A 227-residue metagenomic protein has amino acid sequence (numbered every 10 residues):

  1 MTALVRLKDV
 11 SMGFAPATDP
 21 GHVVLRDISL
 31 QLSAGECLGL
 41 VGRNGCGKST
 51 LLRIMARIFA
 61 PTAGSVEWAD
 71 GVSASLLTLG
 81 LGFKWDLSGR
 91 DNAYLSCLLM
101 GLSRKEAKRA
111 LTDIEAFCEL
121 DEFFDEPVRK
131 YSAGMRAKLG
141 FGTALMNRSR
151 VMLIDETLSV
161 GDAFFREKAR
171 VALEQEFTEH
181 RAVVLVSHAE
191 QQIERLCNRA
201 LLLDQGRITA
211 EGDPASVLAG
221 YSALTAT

Functional and structural regions predicted by a protein language model:
M1-L7, M12-D27: A short, flexible loop at the N-terminus of ABC-type nucleotide-binding domains that lies
C37, R43, S49-L99: ABC ATPase nucleotide-binding domain signature region
Y94, E106-F123, G142: Conserved ABC ATPase "signature" region
R166-E179: Helical segment within the ABC ATPase nucleotide-binding domain
S187-H188: H-loop/switch region of ABC-family ATPase nucleotide-binding domains
I193-R195: A short, surface-exposed alpha-helical micro-motif characterized by mixed small hydrophobic and charged/polar residues
Q205-G206, Y221: Conserved ABC ATPase "signature" C-loop
E211-G212: ABC ATPase "signature
